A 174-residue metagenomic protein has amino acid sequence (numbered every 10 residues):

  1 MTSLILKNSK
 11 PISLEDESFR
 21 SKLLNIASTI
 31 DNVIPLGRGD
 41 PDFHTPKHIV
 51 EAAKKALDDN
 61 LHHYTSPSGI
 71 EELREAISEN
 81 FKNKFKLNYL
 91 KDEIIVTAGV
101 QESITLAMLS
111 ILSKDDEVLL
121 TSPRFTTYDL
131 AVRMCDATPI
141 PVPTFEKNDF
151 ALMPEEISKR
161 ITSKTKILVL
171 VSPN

Functional and structural regions predicted by a protein language model:
M1-P11: Generic N-terminal amphipathic, Lys/Arg-enriched alpha-helix
S9-G99, L106: N-terminal small-domain helix-loop-helix segment of the aminotransferase-like
P41, Q101, F125, S172-N174: Short glycine-rich anion-binding loops that position phosphate/pyrophosphate groups of nucleotides and phosphorylated
N88-I94, K114-E117, K164: Short acidic capping loops at alpha-helix termini that bridge into adjacent secondary structure
S110-V132: Conserved PLP-anchoring active-site segment centered on the Schiff-base-forming lysine
M134-I140: A short helix-loop-beta submotif of the ANL/AMP-binding
I140, E146-N174: Active-site phosphate-binding strand-loop segment of PLP-dependent enzymes
